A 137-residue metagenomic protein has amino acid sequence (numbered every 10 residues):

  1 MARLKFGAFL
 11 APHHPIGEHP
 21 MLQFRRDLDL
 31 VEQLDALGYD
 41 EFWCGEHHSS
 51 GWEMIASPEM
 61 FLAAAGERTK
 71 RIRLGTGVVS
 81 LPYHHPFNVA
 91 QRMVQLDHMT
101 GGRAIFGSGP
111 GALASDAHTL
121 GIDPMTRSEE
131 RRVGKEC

Functional and structural regions predicted by a protein language model:
M1-L74: N-terminal beta1-alpha1-beta2 module of alpha/beta enzyme domains
A2-L22, Y83-K135: Flexible, glycine-rich active-site loops centered on histidine and acidic residues that chelate a metal or position
G45, G77, G107-G109: Structural motif
S49, G77-V78, A114, G134: Glycine-centered small-residue hotspots that permit tight backbone geometry or close packing
T69, E136-C137: Generic short alpha-helical hydrophobic face used as a protein-protein interaction/packing hotspot
T76-H84: Active-site nucleophile and cofactor-binding loops and adjacent substrate-binding regions of central metabolic enzymes
